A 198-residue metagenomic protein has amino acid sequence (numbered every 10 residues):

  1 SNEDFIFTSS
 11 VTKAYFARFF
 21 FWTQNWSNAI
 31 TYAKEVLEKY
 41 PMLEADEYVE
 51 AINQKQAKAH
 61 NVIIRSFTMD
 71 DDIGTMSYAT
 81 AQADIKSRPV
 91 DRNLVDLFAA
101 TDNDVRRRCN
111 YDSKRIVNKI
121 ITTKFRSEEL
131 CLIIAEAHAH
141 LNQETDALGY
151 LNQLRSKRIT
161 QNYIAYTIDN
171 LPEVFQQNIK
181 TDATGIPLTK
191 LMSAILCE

Functional and structural regions predicted by a protein language model:
S1-M76, R92-E198: Acidic/polar-rich alpha-helix caps and helix-coil junctions
G74-S87: Active-site-adjacent substrate-recognition loops and nearby beta-strands within hydrolase catalytic domains
